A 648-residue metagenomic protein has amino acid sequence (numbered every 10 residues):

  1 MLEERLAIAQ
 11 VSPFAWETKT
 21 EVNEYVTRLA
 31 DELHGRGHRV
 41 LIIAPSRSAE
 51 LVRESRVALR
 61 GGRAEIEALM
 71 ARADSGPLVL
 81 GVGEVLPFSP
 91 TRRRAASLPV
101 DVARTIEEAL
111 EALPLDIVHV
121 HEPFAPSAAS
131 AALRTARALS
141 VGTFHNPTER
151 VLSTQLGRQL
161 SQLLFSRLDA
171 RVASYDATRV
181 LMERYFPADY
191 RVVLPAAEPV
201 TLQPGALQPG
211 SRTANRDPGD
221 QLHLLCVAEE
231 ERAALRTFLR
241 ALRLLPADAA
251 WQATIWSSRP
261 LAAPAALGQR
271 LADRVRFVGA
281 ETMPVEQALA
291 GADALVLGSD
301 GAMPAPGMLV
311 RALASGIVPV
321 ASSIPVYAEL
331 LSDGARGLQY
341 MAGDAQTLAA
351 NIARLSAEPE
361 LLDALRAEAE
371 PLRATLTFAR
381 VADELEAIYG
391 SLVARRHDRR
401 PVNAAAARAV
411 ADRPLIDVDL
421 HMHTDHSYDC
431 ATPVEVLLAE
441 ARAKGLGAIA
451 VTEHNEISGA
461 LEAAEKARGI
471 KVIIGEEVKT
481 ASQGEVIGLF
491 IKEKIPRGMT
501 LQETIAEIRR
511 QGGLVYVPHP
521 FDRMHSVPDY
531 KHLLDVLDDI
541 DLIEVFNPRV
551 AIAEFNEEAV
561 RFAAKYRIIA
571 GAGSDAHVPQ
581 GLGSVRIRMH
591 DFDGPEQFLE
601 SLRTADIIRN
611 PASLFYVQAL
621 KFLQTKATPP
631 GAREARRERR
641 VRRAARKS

Functional and structural regions predicted by a protein language model:
L2-E4, G35-I117: A conserved catalytic-core segment of Leloir-type glycosyltransferases
A9, P204-A234, L239-R243: Conserved donor-binding/catalytic core segment of Leloir-type glycosyltransferases
R167, R179-A197, P204-G205: Helix-loop-beta element that forms the nucleotide-linked donor phosphate-binding surface in glycosyltransferases
A263-E281, Q287, A294: Nucleotide-activated donor-binding/catalytic signature segment of Leloir-type glycosyltransferases, i.e., the conserved
V318-A321: Short hydrophobic beta-strand element within catalytic cores of glycosyltransferases and related nucleotide-activated
D333, L338-D344, R354-P359: Conserved acidic donor-binding segment of nucleotide-sugar-dependent glycosyltransferases
T347, L361-T375: A short, well-ordered alpha-helix in the C-terminal region of glycosyltransferases
H397-Y428, V434-A439, S458-E462, K466-M499 (+2 more regions): Charged catalytic cores and adjacent phosphate/nucleic-acid-binding surfaces used for phosphate/nucleic-acid chemistry
